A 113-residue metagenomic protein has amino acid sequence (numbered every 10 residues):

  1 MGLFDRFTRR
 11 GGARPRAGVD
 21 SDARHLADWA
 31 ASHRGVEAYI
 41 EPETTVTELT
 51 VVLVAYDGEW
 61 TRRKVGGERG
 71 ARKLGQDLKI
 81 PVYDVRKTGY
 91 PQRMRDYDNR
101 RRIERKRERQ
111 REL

Functional and structural regions predicted by a protein language model:
M1-L113: Intrinsic disorder
